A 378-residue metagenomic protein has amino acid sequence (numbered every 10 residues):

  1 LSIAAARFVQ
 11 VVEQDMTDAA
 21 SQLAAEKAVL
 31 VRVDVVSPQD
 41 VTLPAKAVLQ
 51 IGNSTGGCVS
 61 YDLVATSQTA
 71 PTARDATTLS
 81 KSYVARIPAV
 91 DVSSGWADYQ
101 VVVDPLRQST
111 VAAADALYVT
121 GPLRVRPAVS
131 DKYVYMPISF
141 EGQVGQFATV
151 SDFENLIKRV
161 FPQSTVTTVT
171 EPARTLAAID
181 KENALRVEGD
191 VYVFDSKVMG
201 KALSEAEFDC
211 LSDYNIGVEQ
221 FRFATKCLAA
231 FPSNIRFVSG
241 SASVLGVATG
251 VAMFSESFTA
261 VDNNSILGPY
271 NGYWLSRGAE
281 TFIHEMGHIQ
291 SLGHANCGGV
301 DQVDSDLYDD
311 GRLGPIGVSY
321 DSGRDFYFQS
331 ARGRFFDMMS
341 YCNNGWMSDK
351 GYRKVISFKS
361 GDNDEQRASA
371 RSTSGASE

Functional and structural regions predicted by a protein language model:
L1-K181, R353-E378: Zymogen propeptides/activation segments of proteases
V9-V11, D104, I138, P232-S233 (+2 more regions): Structured loops at beta-to-helix junctions and adjacent beta-edge loops in soluble globular domains
V12-T17, Q22-L30, D34, Q39 (+4 more regions): Replace "(M1/M4/M9/M12/WLM)" with "(e.g., M1/M4/M8/M9/M12/M26/WLM)" and add "not limited to" to clarify scope
A24, G52-S54, E205, R222 (+1 more regions): Disulfide-bonded cysteine motifs in exported proteins
Q50, S54-T55, S93, V119 (+10 more regions): Intrinsically disordered, low-complexity segments enriched in small/polar residues
G56, T69, T77, G142 (+6 more regions): Intrinsic-disorder/low-complexity loop/linker signature
R124-Q302: Active-site-proximal segment of zinc-dependent metalloprotease catalytic domains
